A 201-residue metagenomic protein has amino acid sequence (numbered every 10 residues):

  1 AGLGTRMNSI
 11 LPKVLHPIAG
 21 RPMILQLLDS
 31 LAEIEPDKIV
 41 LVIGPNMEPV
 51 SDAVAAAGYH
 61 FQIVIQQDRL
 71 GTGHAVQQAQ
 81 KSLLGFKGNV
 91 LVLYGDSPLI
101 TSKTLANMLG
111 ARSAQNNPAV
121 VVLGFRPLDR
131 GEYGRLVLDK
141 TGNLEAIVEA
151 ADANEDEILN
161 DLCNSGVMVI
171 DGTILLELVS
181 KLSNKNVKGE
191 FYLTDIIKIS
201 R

Functional and structural regions predicted by a protein language model:
A1, V42, V92-Y94, V122-R126 (+2 more regions): Short beta-strand segments
A1-S9, I39: N-terminal nucleotide-binding beta1-loop-alpha1 segment
I10-Q26: Short catalytic helix/loop segments, enriched in acidic residues and glycine and frequently bearing histidine
P17, L99, V169: Short aromatic/basic micro-patch
R21-G110: Conserved N-terminal catalytic core of the sugar/cofactor nucleotidyltransferase
Q80, K87, T104, R126-E157: Rossmann-like NAD(P)H-binding beta-loop-alpha module
K103-G131: Conserved donor-nucleotide/metal-binding helix-loop-beta segment in metal-dependent transferases, i.e., the alpha-helix
L144-R201: Catalytic-core segments of class I nucleotidyltransferases/pyrophosphorylases that form NMP-activated intermediates
